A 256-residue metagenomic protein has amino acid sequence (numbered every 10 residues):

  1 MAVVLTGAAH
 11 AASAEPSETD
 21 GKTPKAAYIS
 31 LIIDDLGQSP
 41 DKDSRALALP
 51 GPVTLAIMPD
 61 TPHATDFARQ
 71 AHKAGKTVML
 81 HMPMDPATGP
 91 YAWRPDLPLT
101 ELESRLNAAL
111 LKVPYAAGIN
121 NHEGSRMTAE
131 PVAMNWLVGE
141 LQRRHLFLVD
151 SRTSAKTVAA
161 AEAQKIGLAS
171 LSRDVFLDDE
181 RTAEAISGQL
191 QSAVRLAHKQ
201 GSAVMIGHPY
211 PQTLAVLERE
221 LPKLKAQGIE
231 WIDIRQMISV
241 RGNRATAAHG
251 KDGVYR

Functional and structural regions predicted by a protein language model:
M1-G7: Bacterial N-terminal signal peptides
G7-R256: Catalytic-site microenvironment of enzymes that process N-acetyl-hexosamine-containing cell-wall polysaccharides
